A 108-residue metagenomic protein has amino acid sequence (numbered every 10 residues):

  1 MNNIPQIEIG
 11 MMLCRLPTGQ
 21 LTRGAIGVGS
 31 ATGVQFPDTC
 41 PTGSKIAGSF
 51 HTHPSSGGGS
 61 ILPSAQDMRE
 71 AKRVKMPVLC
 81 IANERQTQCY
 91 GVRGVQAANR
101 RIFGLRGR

Functional and structural regions predicted by a protein language model:
M1-P5: Short consensus segments that form the blades of beta-propeller domains, in both extracellular/periplasmic
Q6-I7, V74: A generic fold-level signal
E8-L16, L79-I81: Short beta-strand scaffold segments in enzyme catalytic cores
R15, G27, H51-P54: Acidic/polar N-terminal loop/beta-strand segments that form early-domain functional surfaces
P17, L21-R23: Non-catalytic protein-protein interaction scaffold segments in large eukaryotic complex-forming proteins
G24-G33: Structured interaction and signal-relay segments at domain junctions
G33-R108: Active-site-proximal loop/helix of nucleotide/amide-processing enzymes and allied scaffolds
